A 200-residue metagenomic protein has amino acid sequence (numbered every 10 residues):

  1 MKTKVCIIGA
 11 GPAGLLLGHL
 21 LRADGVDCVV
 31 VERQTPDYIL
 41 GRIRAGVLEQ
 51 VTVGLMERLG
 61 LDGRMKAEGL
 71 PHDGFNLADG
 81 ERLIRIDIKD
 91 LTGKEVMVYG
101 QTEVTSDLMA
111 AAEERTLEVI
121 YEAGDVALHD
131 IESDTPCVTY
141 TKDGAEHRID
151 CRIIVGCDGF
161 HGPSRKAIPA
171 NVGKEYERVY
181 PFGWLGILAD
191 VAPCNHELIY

Functional and structural regions predicted by a protein language model:
M1-A13: Beta1/beta-strand and adjacent pyrophosphate-binding region of the FAD-binding site in flavoprotein oxidoreductases
G9, G25-D27, T116: Glycine-centered short loops/turns at secondary-structure junctions
L15, D37-Y38, P163-S164: Catalytic P-loop NTPase motifs of RecA-like helicase/translocase cores
R22-I43: Glycine-rich FAD pyrophosphate-binding loop
G41-A45, E49-R115, H129-E132: Active-site-adjacent segment of FAD-dependent monooxygenases/related oxidoreductases
A110, L117, G124-A127, E132-Y200: Conserved FAD-binding catalytic core of PHBH/FMO-like flavoproteins
